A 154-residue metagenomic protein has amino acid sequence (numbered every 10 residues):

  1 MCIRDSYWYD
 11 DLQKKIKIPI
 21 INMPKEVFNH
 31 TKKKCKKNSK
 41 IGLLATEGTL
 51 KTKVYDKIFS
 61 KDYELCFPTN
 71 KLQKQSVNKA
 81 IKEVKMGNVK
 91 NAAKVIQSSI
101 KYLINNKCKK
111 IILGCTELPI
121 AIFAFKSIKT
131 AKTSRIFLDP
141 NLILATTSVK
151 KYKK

Functional and structural regions predicted by a protein language model:
M1-K154: Non-catalytic structural scaffold of enzyme domains
